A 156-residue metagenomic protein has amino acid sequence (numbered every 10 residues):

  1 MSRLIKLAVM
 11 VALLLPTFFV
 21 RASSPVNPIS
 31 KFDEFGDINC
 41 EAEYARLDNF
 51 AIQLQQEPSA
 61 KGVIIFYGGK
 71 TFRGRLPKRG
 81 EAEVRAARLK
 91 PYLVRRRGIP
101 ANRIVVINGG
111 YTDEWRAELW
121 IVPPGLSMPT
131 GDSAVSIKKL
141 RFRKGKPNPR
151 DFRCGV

Functional and structural regions predicted by a protein language model:
M1-V9: Bacterial N-terminal signal peptides that target proteins for export
A8-T17: Bacterial N-terminal signal peptides
F18-A22: Sec/Tat signal peptide C-region and signal peptidase I cleavage site
S24-V26, S30-N39, Q56-I65, F72-R75 (+1 more regions): Periplasmic OmpA/Pal-like peptidoglycan-binding modules at the C-termini of bacterial envelope proteins
Y44, D48-A51, A86-K90: Extracytoplasmic/secreted envelope proteins and their assembly/folding machinery, especially bacterial periplasmic
L47, R75-L76: Short, well-ordered secondary-structure micro-motifs
